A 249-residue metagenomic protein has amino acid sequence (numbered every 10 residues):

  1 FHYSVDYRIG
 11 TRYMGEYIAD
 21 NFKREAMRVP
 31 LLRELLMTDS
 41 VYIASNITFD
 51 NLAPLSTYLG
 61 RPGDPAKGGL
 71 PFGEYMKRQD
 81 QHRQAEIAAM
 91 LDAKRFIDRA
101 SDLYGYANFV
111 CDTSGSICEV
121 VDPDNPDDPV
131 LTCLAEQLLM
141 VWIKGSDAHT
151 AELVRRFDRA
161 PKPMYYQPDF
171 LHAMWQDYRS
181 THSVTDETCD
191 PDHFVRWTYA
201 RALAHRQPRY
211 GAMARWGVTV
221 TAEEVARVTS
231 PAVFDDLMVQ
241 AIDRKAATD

Functional and structural regions predicted by a protein language model:
F1-Y13: Short beta-strand-centered segment that lines the nucleotide-binding/catalytic pocket of NTP-utilizing
F1-Y3, L139-I143, T221-E223: Hydrophobic/aromatic beta-strand patches that form the interior of the parallel beta-sheet core in alpha/beta enzyme
T11-R12, C118-V120, A148-V154: Switch/connector loops and helix/strand junctions flanking conserved nucleotide-binding motifs in nucleotide-processing
Y13-P123: ATP-dependent small-molecule kinase phosphotransfer cores that center on conserved nucleotide phosphate-binding segments
G63-M76, A160-F194: A solvent-exposed, charged loop/short amphipathic helix patch at secondary-structure junctions
D112-T113, V130-S180: Conserved phosphate-donor/acceptor-positioning beta-strand/loop module used by diverse small-molecule
P123-P129: Charged helix-capping and loop-helix junction motifs
S183-D249: NTP-dependent small-molecule kinase module
